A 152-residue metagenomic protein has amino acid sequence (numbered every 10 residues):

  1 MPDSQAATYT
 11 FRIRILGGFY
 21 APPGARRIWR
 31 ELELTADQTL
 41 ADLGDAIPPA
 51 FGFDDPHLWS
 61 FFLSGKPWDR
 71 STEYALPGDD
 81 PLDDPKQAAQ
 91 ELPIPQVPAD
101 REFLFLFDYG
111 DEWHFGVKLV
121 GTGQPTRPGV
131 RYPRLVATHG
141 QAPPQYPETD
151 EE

Functional and structural regions predicted by a protein language model:
M1-E152: Short linear regulatory motifs enriched in tryptophan with gly/pro/ser
